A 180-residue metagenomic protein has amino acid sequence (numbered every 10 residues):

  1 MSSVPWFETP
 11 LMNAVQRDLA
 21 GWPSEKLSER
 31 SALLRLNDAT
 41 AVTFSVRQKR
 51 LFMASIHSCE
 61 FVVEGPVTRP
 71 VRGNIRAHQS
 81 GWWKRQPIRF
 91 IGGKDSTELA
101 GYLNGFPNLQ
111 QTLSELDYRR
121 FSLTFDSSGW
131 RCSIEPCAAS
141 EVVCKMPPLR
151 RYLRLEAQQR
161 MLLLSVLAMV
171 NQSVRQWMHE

Functional and structural regions predicted by a protein language model:
M1-V4: Hydrophobic, proline/glycine-rich low-complexity stretches
W6-S96: Soluble extramembrane domains of integral membrane proteins
S28, S55, T68-E180: Charged, low-complexity intrinsically disordered regions
